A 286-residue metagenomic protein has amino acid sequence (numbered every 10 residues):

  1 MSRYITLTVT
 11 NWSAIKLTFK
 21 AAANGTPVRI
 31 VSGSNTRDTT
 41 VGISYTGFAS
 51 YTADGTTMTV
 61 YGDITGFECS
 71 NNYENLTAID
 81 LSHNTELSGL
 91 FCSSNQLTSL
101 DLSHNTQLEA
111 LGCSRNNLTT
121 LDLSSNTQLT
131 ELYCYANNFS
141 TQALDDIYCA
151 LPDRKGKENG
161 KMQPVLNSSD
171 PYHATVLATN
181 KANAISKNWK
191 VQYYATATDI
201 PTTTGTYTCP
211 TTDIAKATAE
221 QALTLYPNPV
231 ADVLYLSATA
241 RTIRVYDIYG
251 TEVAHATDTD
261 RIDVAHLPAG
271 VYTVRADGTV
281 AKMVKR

Functional and structural regions predicted by a protein language model:
M1-E86, T106, T127, Y135-T212 (+1 more regions): N-terminal capping/linker segments that flank leucine-rich repeat
G55, I64, L76-A78, L97 (+3 more regions): Surface-exposed or flexible loop/turn and strand-edge residues in extracellular/cell-surface modules
C69-N71, L81, C92, L102 (+3 more regions): LRR/LRR-like solenoid scaffold signature
N75-A78, Q96-D101, E109, N117-D122 (+2 more regions): Per-repeat structural element of leucine-rich repeats
L81-N84, L102-N105, L123-N126, S237 (+1 more regions): Low-complexity, polar/charged sequence tracts that form flexible coils or short amphipathic helices and often embed
N95, N116, A276-G278: Glycine-centered tight beta-turn/hairpin loop motif at sheet-sheet or coil-to-beta transitions
A110, R115, E131, A136-N138: Surface-exposed, beta-sheet-biased, low-hydrophobicity segments with strongly acidic/polar composition
A215-Y226, V230-R286: C-terminal outer-membrane/trafficking sorting elements
